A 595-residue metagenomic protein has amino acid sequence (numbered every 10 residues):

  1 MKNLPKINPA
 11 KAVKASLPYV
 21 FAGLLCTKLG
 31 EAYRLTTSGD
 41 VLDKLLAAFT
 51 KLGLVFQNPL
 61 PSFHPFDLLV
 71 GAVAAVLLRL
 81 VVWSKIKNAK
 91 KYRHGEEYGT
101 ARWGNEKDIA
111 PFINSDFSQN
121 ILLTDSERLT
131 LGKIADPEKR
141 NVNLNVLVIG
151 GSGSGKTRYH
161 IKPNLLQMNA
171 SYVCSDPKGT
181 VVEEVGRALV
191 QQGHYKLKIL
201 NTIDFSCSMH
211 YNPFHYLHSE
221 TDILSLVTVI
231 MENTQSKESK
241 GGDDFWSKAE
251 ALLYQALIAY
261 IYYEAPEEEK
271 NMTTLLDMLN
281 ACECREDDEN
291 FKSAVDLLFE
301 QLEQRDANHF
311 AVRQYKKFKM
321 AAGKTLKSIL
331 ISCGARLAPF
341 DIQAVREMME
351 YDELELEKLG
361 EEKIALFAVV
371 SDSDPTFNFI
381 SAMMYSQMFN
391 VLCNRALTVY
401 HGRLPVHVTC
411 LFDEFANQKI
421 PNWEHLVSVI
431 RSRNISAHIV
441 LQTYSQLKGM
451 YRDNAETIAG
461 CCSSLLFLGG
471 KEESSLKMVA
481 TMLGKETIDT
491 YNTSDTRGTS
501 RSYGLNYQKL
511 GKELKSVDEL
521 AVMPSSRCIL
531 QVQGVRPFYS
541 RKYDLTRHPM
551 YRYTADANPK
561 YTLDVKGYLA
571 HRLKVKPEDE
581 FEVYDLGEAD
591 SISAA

Functional and structural regions predicted by a protein language model:
M1-S154, R158-I161, K485, T496-R497 (+3 more regions): Basic- and hydrophobic-enriched, low-structure N-terminal and domain-boundary segments that flank ATP-binding catalytic
A12, S16, L24-E31, P137 (+6 more regions): P-loop NTPase motor domains
F117-Q119, F379, E414, G470: A short glycine-/small-residue-rich loop at the edge of a beta-strand within enzyme catalytic domains
V427-V429, R433-I529: Conserved ATP-driven motor cores of ASCE-family P-loop NTPases powering translocation/secretion/packaging/pilus
